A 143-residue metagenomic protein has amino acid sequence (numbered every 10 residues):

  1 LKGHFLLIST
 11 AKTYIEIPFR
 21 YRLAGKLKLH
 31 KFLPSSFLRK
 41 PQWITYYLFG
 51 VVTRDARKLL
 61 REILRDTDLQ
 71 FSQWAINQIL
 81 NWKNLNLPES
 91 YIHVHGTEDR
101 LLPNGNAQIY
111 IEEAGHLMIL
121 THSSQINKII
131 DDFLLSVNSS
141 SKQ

Functional and structural regions predicted by a protein language model:
L1, E16-I17, L102-G105: Short glycine-/acidic-enriched loop or helix-start segments at secondary-structure transitions that form or flank
G3-S36: Flexible "cap/lid" loop of the alpha/beta hydrolase fold
T13, R100, L117: Active-site loop signature of alpha/beta-hydrolase-fold enzymes
F37-N84: Conserved alpha/beta-hydrolase catalytic His-Asp/Glu region
L87-Y91, P103-A107: Short, proline-enriched alpha-helix->beta-strand connector loops that line the catalytic pocket of alpha/beta-hydrolase
H93-H95, D99: Short beta-strand/loop motif that positions the catalytic acidic residue of the alpha/beta-hydrolase fold
A114-I129: Catalytic histidine-centered segment of alpha/beta-hydrolase-like enzymes
I129-S140: C-terminal alpha-helix
